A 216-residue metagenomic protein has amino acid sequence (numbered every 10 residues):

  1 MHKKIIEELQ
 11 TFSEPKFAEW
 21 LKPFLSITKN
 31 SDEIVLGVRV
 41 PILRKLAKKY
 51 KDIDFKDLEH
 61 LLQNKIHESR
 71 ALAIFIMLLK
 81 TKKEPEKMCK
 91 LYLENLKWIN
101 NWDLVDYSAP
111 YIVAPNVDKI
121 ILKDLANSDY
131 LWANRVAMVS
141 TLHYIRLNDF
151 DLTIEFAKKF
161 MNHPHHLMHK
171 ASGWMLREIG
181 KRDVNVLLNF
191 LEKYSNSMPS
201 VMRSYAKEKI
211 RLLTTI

Functional and structural regions predicted by a protein language model:
M1-I216: Alpha-helical scaffold domains
